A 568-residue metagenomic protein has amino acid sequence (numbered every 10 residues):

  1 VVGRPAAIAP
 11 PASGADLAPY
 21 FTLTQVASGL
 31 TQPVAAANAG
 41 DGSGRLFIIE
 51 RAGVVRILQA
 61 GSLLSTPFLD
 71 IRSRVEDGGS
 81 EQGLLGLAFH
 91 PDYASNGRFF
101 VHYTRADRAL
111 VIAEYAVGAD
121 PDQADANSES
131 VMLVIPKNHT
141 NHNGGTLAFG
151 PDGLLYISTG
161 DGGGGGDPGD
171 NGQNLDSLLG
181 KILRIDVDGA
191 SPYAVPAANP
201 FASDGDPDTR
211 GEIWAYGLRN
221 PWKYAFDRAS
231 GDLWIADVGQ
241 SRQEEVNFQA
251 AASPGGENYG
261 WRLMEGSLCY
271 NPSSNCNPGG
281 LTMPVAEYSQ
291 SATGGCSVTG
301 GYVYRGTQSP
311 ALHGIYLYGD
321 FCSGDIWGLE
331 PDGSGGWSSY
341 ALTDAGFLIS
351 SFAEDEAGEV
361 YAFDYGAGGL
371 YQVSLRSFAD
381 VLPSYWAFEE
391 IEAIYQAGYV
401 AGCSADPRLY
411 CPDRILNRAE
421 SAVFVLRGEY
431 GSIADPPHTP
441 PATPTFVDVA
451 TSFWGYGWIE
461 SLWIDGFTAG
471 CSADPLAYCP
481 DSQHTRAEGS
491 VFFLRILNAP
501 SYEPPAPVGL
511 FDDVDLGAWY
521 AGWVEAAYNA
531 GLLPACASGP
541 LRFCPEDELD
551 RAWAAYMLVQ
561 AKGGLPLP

Functional and structural regions predicted by a protein language model:
V1-G166, K223-F226, S230-Q243, G294-G336 (+2 more regions): Acidic, Gly/Ser/Thr-rich repeat motifs that build Ca2+-stabilized beta-propeller blades
V2-T22, L63, P121-D125, P192-D204 (+1 more regions): Blade/loop signatures of beta-propeller domains
P19, G29-L30, S80-E81, H139-N141 (+8 more regions): Conserved loop/turn at the beginning of each blade in beta-propeller domains
A52, A109, G169-L179, Q243 (+5 more regions): A detector of repeated loop/turn-to-beta-strand junctions in beta-rich toroidal repeat architectures
I112-D120, N171-V187, Q249-A250: Beta-propeller blade signature
L218, G336-E356: Conserved blade-ending motifs and adjacent loop-strand segments that build the rim/top face of beta-propeller domains
R376-F388, A401-A419, L426-W458, A469-A487 (+3 more regions): Feature responds to low-complexity, polar/acidic, surface-exposed segments characteristic of secreted/exported proteins
